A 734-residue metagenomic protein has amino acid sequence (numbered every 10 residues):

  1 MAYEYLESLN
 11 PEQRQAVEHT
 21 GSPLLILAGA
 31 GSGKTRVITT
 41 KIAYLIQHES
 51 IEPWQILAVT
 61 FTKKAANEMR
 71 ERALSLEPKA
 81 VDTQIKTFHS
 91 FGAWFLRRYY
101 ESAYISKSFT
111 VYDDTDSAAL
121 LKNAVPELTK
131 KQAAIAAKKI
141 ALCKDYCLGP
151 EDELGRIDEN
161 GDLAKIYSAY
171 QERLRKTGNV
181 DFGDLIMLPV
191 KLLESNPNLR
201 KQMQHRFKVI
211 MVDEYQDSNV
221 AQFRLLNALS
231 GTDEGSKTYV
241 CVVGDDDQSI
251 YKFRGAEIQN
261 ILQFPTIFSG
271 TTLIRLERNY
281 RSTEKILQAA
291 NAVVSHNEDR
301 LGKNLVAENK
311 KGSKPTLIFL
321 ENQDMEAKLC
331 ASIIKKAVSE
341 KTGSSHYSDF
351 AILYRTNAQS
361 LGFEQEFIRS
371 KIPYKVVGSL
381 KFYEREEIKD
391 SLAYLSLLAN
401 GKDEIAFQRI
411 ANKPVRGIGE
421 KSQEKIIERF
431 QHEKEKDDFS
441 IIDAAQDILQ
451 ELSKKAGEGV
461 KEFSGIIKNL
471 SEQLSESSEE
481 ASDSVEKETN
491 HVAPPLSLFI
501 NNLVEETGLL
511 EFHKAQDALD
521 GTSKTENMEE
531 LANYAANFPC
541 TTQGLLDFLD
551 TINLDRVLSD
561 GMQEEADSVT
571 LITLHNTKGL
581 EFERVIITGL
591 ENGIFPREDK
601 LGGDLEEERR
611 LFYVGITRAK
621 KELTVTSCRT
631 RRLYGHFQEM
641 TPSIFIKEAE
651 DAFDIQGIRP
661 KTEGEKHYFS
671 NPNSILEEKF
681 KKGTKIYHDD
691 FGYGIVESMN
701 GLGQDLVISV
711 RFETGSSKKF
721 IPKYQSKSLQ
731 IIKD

Functional and structural regions predicted by a protein language model:
A2-L6, Y44, V220-L320: Conserved RecA-like helicase ATPase core segment that couples NTP binding/hydrolysis to strand translocation
A2-Y3, G21-S22, A43-V209, G235-C241 (+12 more regions): A basic/glycine-biased coupling hinge at the interface between accessory DNA-binding modules
L6-T20: N-terminal pre-P-loop "Q-motif" helix
S22-T40: Walker A/P-loop
S32-I38, P53, S269-T272, R278-P373 (+4 more regions): Helicase P-loop NTPase motor core
R156, H346, S360-L361, Q365-E366 (+2 more regions): Conserved helicase C-terminal RecA-like lobe
M211-Y215, V243-G244, I587: Hydrophobic residues in beta-strands of the RecA-like P-loop NTPase core, especially within AAA+ ATPase
G589-S717, P722-D734: C-terminal accessory regions
